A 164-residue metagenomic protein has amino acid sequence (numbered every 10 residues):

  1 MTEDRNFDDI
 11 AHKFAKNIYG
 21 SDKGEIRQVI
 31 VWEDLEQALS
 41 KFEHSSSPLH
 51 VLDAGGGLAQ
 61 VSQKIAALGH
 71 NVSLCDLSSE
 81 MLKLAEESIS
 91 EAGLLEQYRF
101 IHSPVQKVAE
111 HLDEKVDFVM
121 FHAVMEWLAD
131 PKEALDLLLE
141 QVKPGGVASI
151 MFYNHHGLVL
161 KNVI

Functional and structural regions predicted by a protein language model:
M1-S46, Q60, K64, L84 (+1 more regions): Conserved class I S-adenosyl-L-methionine
S47-G55: Conserved class I S-adenosyl-L-methionine
Q60-K107: Class I SAM-dependent methyltransferase SAM/SAH-binding core
K107-D113: Short conserved loop adjoining the S-adenosyl-L-methionine
M120: A conserved beta-strand element that flanks and buttresses the S-adenosyl-L-methionine
A123-V124: Short catalytic micro-motifs in class I SAM-dependent methyltransferases
K132-V147: A short glycine-rich, Lys/Arg-flanked "PGG" loop and its adjoining helix->strand segment in the class I
V147-I164: Conserved class I S-adenosyl-L-methionine
